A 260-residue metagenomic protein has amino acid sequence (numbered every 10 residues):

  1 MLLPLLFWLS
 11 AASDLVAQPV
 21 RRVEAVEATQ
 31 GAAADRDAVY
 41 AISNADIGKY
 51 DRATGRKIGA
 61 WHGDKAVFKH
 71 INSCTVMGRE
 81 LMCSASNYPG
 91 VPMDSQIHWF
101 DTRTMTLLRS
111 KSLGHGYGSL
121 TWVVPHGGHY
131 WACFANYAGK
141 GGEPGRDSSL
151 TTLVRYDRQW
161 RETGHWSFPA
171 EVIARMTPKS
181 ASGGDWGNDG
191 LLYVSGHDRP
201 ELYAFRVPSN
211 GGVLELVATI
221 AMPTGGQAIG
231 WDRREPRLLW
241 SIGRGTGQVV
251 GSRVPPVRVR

Functional and structural regions predicted by a protein language model:
V20-A45, H70-S73: Beta-strand-rich domains and repeat architectures in extracellular enzymes and scaffolds, especially beta-propellers
V20-E27, W61-A66, K111-G116, W166-P178 (+1 more regions): Surface loop/turn motifs at the tips and blade-to-blade linkers of beta-strand repeat domains
E27-A28, K69-H70, M93, Y117-S119 (+3 more regions): Beta-rich catalytic cores
Q30, S84-D94, C133-L150, V249-V254: Short, conserved, GDST-rich strand-edge loop motifs in beta-rich repeat architectures
A38-A41, L81-M82, Y130-A132, L191-V194 (+1 more regions): Conserved beta-propeller blade signature
R56-S95: Blade-loop segments of beta-propeller domains
D94-M105, D147-W160, L202-S209, R253-V259: Beta-propeller blade signature
G212-R234: Conserved blade-ending motifs and adjacent loop-strand segments that build the rim/top face of beta-propeller domains
